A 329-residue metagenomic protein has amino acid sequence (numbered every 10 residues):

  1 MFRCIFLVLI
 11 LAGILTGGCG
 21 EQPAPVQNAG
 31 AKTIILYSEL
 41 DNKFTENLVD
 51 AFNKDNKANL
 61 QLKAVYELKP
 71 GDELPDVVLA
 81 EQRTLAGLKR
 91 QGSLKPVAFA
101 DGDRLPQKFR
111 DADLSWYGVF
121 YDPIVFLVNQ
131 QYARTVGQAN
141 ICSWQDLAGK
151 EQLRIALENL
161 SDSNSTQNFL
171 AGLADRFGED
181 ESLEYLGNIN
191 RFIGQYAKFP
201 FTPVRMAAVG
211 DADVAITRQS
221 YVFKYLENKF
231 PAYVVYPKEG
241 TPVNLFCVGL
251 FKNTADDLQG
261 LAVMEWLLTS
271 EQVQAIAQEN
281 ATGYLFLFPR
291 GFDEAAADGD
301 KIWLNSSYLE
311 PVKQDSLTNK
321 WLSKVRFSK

Functional and structural regions predicted by a protein language model:
C19-Q91: Early extracytoplasmic/lumenal segment of secretory-pathway proteins
E39-L40, T45-E46, E73-P75, E81-V204 (+1 more regions): Extracytoplasmic ligand-binding site segments that recognize negatively charged/polar headgroups
L48, E181, Y185, A255-L267 (+1 more regions): Short amphipathic alpha-helical coupling segments at ligand-binding clamshell hinges and other catalytic/signaling
T84-K89, A208-P231: A ligand-binding cleft/hinge motif common to bilobed small-molecule-binding domains
R104-K108, D122-P123, Y185-N190, Y196-A197 (+2 more regions): Periplasmic-binding protein-like
L127-Y132, N244-Q259, A275-I276: A bilobed periplasmic-binding-protein/Venus flytrap-type ligand-binding module shared by bacterial periplasmic
I155-S161, W266-R290: Periplasmic-binding protein-like
D180-E181, Y284-K329: An extracytoplasmic/periplasmic, membrane-proximal ligand-sensing/linker region
